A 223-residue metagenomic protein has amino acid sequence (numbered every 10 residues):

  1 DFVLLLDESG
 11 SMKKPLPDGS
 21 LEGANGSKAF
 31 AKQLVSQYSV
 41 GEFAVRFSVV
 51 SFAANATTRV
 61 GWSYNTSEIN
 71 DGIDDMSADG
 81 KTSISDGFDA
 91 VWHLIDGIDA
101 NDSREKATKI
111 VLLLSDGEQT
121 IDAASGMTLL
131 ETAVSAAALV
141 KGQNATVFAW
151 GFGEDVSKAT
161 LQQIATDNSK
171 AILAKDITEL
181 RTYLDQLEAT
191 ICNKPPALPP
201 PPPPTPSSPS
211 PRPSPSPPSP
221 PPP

Functional and structural regions predicted by a protein language model:
D1-V3, S48: Cell-envelope/extracellular polymer assembly enzymes that use nucleotide-activated donors
L4, S11, A54: Mobile, glycine-rich extracellular loop/lid and propeptide segments that shape or gate substrate/ligand access
D7, D116: Residues that scaffold, gate, or flank divalent-cation-dependent active/transport sites
G10-R46, G61-Y64, W92-L94, S125-V134: …and closely analogous acidic/polar surface helices at protein-protein or active-site interfaces in A-domain-like
K28, A54-K109, Q119, L130-V134 (+2 more regions): Von Willebrand factor
E42-F47, E105-I110, K141-F148, D167-K170: Loop/turn elements at helix/coil->beta-strand transitions in domains of secreted/extracellular proteins
A107, D185, C192-P223: Low-complexity, Pro/Ser/Thr-rich intrinsically disordered segments of extracellular/cell-surface proteins
S169-L180: Short acidic-hydrophobic, aromatic-tinged amphipathic segments that line or gate anion-handling sites
